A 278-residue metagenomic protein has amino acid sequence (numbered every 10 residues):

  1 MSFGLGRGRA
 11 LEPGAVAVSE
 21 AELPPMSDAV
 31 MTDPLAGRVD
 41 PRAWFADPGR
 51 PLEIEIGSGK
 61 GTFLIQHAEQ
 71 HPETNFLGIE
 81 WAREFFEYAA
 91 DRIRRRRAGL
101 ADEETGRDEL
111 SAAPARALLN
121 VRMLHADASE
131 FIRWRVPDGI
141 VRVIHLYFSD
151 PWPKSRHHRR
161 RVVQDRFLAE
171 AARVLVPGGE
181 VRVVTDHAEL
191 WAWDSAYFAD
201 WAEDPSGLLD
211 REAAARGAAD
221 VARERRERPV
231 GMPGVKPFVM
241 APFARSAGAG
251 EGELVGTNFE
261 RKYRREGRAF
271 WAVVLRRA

Functional and structural regions predicted by a protein language model:
M1-I54, T62-H71: S-adenosyl-L-methionine
G59: Conserved glycine-rich SAM-binding loop
A82: Conserved SAM/SAH-binding beta-strand->alpha-helix loop
A89: Conserved SAM-binding loop
I93-D138: S-adenosyl-L-methionine
V163-P177: A short glycine-rich, Lys/Arg-flanked "PGG" loop and its adjoining helix->strand segment in the class I
P177-T185: Conserved beta-strand signature within the Rossmann-like core of class I S-adenosyl-L-methionine
L190, A196, W201-A278: Class I S-adenosyl-L-methionine
